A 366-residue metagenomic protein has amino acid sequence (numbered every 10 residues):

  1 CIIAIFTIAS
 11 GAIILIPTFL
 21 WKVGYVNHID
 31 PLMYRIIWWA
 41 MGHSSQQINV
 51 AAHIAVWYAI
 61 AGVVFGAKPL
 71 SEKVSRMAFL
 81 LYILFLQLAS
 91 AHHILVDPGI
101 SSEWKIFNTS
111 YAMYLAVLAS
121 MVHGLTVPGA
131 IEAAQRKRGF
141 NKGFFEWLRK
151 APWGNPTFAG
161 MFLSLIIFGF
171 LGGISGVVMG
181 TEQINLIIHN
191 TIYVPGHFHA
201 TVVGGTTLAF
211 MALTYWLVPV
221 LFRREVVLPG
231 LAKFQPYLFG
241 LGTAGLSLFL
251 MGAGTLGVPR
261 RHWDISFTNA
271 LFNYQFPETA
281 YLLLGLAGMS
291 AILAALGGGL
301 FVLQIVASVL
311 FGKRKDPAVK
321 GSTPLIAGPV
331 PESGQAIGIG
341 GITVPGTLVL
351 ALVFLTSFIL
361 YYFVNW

Functional and structural regions predicted by a protein language model:
C1-L325, T347: Membrane-embedded and interfacial regions of multi-pass energy-transducing membrane proteins
W38, V194, I342, S357-L360: A subset of signal/propeptide-processing and intrinsically disordered low-complexity segments in secreted/extracellular
T323-G341: Short, charged N-terminal extramembrane segments
A336-L355: Juxtamembrane cytosolic/matrix-side boundary and N-terminal portion of single-pass signal-anchor/stop-transfer
V353-W366: Alpha-helical transmembrane segments that serve as single-pass membrane anchors or pore-forming helices in small
